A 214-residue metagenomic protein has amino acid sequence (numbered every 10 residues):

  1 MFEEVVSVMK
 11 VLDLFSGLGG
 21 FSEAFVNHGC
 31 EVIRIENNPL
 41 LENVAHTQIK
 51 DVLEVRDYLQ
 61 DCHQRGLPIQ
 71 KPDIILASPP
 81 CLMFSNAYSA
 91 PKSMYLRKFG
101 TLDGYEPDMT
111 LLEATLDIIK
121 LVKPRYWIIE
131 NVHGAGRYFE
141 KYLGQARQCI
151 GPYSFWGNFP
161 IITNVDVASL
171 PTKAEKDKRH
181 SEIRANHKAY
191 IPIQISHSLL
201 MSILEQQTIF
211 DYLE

Functional and structural regions predicted by a protein language model:
S7-V11: Extreme N-terminal starter segment of soluble prokaryotic enzymes
L12, I35, A77, I129-E130: Active-site flanking residues adjacent to catalytic metal/cofactor-binding acidic residues
F15-S16: Class I SAM-dependent methyltransferase "Motif I" SAM/SAH-binding loop
G19, E23: Glycine-rich SAM-binding Motif I of class I
A24, H28, I118-L121: Alpha-helical structural signal in soluble globular domains
N27, V32-G66: Adenosine-cofactor binding site in Rossmann-like domains, unifying the SAM/SAH pocket of S-adenosylmethionine-dependent
D61-I74, C81-E214: Class I S-adenosyl-L-methionine
